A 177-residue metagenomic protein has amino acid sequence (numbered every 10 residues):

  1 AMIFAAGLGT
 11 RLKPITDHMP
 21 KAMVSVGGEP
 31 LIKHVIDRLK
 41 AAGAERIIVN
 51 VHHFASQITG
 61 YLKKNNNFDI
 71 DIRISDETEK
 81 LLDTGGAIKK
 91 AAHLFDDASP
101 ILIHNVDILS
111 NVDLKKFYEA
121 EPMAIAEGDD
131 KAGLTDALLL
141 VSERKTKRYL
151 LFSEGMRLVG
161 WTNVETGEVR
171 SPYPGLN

Functional and structural regions predicted by a protein language model:
A1-D17, A42: N-terminal nucleotide-binding beta1-loop-alpha1 segment
I3, E29-N105, K116: Conserved N-terminal catalytic core of the sugar/cofactor nucleotidyltransferase
L8, H104-I108: Active-site metal-binding loops of divalent metal-dependent hydrolases
L8, M19, F54, T78 (+1 more regions): A generic "binding-loop/recognition-motif" signal
T16-M19, L62-N65, I88-K90, K115-E119 (+1 more regions): Short, glycine/charged-enriched secondary-structure capping and boundary segments
H18-L31: Short catalytic helix/loop segments, enriched in acidic residues and glycine and frequently bearing histidine
A22, D71-R73, R157: Conserved beta-strand segments of alpha/beta enzyme cores
S110-N177: Conserved core of the sugar-phosphate nucleotidyltransferase
